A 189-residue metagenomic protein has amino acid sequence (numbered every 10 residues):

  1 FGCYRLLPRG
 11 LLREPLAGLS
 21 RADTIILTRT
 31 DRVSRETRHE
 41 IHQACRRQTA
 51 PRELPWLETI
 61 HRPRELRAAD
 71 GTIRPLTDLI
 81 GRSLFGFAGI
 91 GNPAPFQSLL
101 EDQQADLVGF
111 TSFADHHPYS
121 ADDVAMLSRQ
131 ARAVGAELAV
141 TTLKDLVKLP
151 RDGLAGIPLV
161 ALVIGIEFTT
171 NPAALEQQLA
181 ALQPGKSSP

Functional and structural regions predicted by a protein language model:
F1-G10, R67-A69, P118-A121, F168-Q177: Short, charged, surface-exposed secondary-structure boundary motifs
F1-R52, W56: Phosphate/Mg2+-binding loops and adjacent switch elements in nucleotide/diphosphate-handling enzyme cores
L16-R21, Q48-P51, D78-I80, V134 (+1 more regions): Short, conserved loop/helix-junction motifs that constitute active-site signature segments in enzyme catalytic cores
R32-I41, R67, A94-P95, L146-P150: Short, charged/polar "capping" segments at the starts of alpha-helices and the immediately preceding loops
W56-R67: Beta-strand-loop-alpha "switch" segments that mediate conformational coupling across diverse proteins
R62-R64, A114-P118, G156-K186: Short, flexible loop segments at boundaries between secondary-structure elements
T72-I73, T77-A121, E176, A180-A181 (+2 more regions): Redox- and metal-dependent alpha/beta enzyme cores, enriched for Fe-S-associated oxidoreductases and cofactor-handling
P93-L154, V160: A C-terminal functional module that forms or caps the active site or interfaces directly with catalytic machinery
